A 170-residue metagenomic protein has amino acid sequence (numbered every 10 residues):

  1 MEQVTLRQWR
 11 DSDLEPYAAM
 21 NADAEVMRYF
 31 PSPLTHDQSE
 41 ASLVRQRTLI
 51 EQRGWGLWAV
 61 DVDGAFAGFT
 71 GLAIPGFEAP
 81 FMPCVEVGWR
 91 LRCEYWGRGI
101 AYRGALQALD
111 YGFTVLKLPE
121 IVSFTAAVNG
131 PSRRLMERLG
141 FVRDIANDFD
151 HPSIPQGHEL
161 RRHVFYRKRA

Functional and structural regions predicted by a protein language model:
M1-A22, M27, D61-A170: Acyl-donor (CoA/ACP) binding surface of acyl/acetyltransferases
Y17, W55-G56: Short loop/turn microsegments at loop-to-beta-strand junctions
E25-R45, G56: Conserved GNAT-fold acetyl-CoA-binding loop/helix
L34-H36, R45-R47, V85-V87, R162: Short, charged/polar low-complexity linear motifs in solvent-exposed/disordered segments
T48-R53: Short loop/turn motifs at secondary-structure junctions and domain boundaries
